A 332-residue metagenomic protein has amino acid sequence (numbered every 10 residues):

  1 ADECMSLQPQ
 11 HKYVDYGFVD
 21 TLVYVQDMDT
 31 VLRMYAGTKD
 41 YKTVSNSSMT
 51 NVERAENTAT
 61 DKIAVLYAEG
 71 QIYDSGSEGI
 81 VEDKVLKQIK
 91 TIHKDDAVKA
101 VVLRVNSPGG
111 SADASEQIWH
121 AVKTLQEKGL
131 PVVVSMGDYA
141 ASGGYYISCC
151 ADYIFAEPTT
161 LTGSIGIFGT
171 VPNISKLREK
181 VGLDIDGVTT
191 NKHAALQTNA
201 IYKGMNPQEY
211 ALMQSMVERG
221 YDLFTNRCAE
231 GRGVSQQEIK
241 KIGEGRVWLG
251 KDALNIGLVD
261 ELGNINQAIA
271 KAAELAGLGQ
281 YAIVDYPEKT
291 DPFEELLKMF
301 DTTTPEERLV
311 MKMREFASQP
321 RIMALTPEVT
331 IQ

Functional and structural regions predicted by a protein language model:
A1-V31, S175, E179-I256, D260-L262 (+2 more regions): Charged, glycine-interspersed solvent-exposed loop segments at helix/strand-loop junctions that cap or gate access
V19-K62, T225-G231, D260-D301: C-terminal long alpha-helix characteristic of the crotonase
A55-K180: Cleft-lining beta-strand/loop regions that shape enzyme active-site pockets
T60-I63, Y67-A97, M216, P287-Q332: Intrinsic disorder and flexible/low-complexity segments
Y67-G70, V105-S107, M136-D138, P158-T160 (+8 more regions): Active-site proximal loops enriched in glycine and acidic residues that flank catalytic Cys/His/Asp and coordinate
R104, K180, E274, A282-P287 (+1 more regions): C-terminal recognition in membrane/secretory proteostasis and scaffolding
A112-Q117, D252-N255, L297-M299: Short glycine/threonine-rich loop-to-helix capping motif typified by GTGT followed within a few residues by an Asp-Pro
